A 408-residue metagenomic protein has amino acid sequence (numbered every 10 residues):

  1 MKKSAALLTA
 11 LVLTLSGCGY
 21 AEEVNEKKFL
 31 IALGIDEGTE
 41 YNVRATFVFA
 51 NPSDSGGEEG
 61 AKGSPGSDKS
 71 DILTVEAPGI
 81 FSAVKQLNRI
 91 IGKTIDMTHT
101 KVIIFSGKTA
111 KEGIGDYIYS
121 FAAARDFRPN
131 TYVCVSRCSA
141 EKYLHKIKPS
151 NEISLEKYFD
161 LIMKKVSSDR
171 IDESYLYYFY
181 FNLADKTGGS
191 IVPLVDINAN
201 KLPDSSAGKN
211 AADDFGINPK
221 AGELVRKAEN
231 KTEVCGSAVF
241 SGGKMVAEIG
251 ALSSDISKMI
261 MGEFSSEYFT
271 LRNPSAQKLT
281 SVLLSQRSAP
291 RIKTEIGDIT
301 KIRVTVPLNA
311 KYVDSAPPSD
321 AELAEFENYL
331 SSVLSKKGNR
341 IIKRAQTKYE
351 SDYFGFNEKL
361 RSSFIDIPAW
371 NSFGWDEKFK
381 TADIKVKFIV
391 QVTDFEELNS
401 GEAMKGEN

Functional and structural regions predicted by a protein language model:
M1-A5: Bacterial N-terminal signal peptides that target proteins for export
A6, V12-L13, G17-N408: Membrane-proximal alpha-helical signals and transmembrane carboxylates
